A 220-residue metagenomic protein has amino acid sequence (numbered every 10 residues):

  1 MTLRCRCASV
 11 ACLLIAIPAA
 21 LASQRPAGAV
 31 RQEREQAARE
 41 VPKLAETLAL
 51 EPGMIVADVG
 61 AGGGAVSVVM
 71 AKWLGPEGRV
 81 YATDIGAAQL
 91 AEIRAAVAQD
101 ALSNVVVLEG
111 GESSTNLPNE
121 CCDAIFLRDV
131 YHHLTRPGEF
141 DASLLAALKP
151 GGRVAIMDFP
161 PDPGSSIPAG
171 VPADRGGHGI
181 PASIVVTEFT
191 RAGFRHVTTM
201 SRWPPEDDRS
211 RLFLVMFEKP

Functional and structural regions predicted by a protein language model:
A20-A57, G62-V66, A95: Class I SAM-dependent transferase core
P52, P76-E77, L148-V154: Short glycine-dipeptide loop
V56, I125-F126: Hydrophobic beta-strand segment of the Class I
A57-T115: Class I SAM-dependent methyltransferase SAM/SAH-binding core
A71, G138-R153: A short glycine-rich, Lys/Arg-flanked "PGG" loop and its adjoining helix->strand segment in the class I
T115-I125: A short acidic, Gly/Pro-enriched loop at the edge of an enzyme's catalytic core that lines a small-molecule cofactor
R153-V186: Conserved class I S-adenosyl-L-methionine
T198-P220: Core SAM-dependent methyltransferase catalytic element
